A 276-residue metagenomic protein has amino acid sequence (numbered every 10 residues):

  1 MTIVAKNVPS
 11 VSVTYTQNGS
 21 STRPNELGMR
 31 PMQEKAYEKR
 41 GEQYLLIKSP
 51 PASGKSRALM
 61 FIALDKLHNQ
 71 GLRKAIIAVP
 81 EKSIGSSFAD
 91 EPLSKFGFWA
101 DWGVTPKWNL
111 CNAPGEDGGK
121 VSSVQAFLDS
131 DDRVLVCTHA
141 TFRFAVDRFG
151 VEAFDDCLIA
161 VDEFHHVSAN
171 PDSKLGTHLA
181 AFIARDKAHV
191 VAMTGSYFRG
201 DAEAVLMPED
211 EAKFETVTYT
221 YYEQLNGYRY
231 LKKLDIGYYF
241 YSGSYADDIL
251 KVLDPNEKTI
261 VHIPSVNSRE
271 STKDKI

Functional and structural regions predicted by a protein language model:
A5-K48: Conserved pre-motif I regulatory segment
E42-A63: Walker A/P-loop
L45-K48, I76, I260-H262: Short hydrophobic/aromatic beta-strand immediately N-terminal to the Walker A/P-loop
S56-F61, K66-L67, G71-F96, T141 (+1 more regions): Conserved Walker A/P-loop ATP-binding site and its immediately adjacent core in helicase/helicase-like ATPase domains
E81, V136-T141, E163, M193-F198 (+1 more regions): A short beta-strand-to-loop transition that corresponds to the Sensor-1 phosphate-sensing loop of AAA+ P-loop ATPases
G97-F144: Inter-Walker segment of RecA-like/P-loop motor cores
H139-T141, F149-V191: SF2 helicase catalytic motif II
A204-I276: Conserved interdomain linker/interface between the two RecA-like ATPase lobes of SF2 helicase motors
